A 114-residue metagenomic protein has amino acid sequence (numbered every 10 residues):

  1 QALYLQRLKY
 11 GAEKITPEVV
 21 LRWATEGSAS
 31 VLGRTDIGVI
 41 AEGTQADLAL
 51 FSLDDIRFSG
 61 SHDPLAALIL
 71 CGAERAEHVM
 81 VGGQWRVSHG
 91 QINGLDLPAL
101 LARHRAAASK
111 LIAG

Functional and structural regions predicted by a protein language model:
Q1-D55, I69-A73: His/Asp/Glu-enriched, well-ordered alpha-helical/loop segment that forms or immediately abuts the divalent-metal
Y4, S88, S109: Residue-level marker of positions within ordered structural domains that often coincide with functionally constrained
G11-I15, H78-Q84, S109-I112: Short C-terminal domain-edge/linker segments immediately following a structured domain
T25-S28, E77, L97, A108: Alpha-helical structural signal
A46-L101: C-terminal cap of metal-dependent C-N hydrolases
L101-G114: Short, solvent-exposed cationic patches
